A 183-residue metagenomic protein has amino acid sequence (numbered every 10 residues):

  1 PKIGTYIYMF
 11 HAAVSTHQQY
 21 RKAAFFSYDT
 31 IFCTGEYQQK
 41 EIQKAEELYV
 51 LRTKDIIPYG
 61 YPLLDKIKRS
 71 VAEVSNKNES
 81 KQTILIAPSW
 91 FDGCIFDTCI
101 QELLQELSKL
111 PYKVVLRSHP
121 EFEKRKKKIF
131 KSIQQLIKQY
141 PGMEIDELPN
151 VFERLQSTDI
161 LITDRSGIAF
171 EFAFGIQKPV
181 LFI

Functional and structural regions predicted by a protein language model:
P1-K68: Active-site and donor-binding regions of nucleotide-sugar-utilizing enzymes
K2-V14, L103-E106, I176-I183: A short, gly/pro- and small-residue-rich
G4, D29, Q82, Q156-D159: Conserved acidic residues
I7-Y8, L148-I183: A donor-sugar binding/catalytic signature common to diverse glycosyltransferases and related nucleotide-sugar
Y20-R21, Q43-A45, D97-T98, K128-I129 (+1 more regions): Short amphipathic alpha-helical segments
A24, K77, E106, E153-R154: Structural alpha-helical scaffold elements that stabilize or flank donor/cofactor-binding regions in carbohydrate
P62-Q134: Conserved catalytic-core segment of nucleotide-activated headgroup transferases in glycan assembly
I129-E147: Nucleotide-activated donor-binding/catalytic signature segment of Leloir-type glycosyltransferases, i.e., the conserved
